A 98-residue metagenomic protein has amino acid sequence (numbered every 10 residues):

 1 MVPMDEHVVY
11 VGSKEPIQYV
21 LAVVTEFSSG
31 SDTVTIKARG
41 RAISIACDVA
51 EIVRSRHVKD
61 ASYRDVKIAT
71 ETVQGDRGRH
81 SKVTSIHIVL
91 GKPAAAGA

Functional and structural regions predicted by a protein language model:
M1-F27: Histone-fold modules and their flanking histone-like tails across chromatin and transcription assemblies
Y10, T35-K37, H87-V89: Beta-strand cores of modular interaction/reader domains in eukaryotic scaffold and signaling proteins, especially PDZ
V11-E15, A38-R41, I45: Short amphipathic alpha-helical molecular recognition features
E15-I17, A42, T72, A94: Residues that cap or initiate secondary-structure elements
S29, R56-A61: Arginine/glycine-rich "motif VI" loop of SF2 helicases in the C-terminal RecA-like domain
S29-T35: Short, surface-exposed connector motifs at secondary-structure boundaries
R41-V58: Conserved helicase motor "Helicase C" RecA-like lobe of SF1/SF2 P-loop NTPases
Y63-A98: C-terminal edge-of-domain segments
